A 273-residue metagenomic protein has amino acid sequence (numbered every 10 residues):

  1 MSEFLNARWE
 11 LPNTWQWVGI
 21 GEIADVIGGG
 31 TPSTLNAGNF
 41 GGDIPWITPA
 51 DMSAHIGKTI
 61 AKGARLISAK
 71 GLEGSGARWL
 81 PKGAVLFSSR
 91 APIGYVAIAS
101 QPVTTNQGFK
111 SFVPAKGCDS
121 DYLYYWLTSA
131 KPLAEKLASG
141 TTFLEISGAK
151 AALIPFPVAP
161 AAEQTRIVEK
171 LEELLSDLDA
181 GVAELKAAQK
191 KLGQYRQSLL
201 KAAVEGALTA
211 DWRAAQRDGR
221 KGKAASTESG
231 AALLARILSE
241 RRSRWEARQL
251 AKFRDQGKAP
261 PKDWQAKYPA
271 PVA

Functional and structural regions predicted by a protein language model:
M1-L11, L175-D218, G230-A232, S239-Q265: Short amphipathic coiled-coil heptad-repeat segments
S2-F4, N13, S89-P92, V103-K110 (+1 more regions): A short glycine-rich beta-alpha junction/loop motif
S2-G30, L153, P157, A161-V168 (+5 more regions): Non-catalytic DNA-recognition/assembly elements of restriction-modification systems
L5, G21-N36, A50-K82, S100 (+2 more regions): Sequence-specific dsDNA recognition surfaces
T48-A50, A64-T128, S147: A short beta-sheet element
H55-K58, V96-A97, S120-D121, D211-W212: Short helix/loop capping segments that flank catalytic or ligand/cofactor-binding pockets
L123, K131, Q164-I167: Interdomain signal-transducing alpha-helices
L127-E135: Short amphipathic alpha-helical signal-transduction/dimerization elements
